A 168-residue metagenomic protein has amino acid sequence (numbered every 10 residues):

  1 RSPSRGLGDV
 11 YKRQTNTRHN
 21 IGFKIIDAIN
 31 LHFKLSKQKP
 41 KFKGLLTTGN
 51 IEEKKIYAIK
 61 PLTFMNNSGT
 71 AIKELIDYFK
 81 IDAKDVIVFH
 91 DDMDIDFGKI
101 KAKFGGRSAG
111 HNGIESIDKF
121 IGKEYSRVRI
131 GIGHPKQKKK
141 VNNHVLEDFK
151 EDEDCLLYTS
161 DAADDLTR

Functional and structural regions predicted by a protein language model:
R1, N16, E151: Charge-dense, low-complexity intrinsically disordered segments
R1-L7, Y11, Y158-R168: Single conserved hydrophobic/aromatic residue that forms the stacking wall/gate of nucleotide- or nucleobase-binding
R5, D9-F104, E115, K119 (+2 more regions): Nucleotide and nucleotide-moiety/phosphate-recognizing core
L31, E74, H144-D148, D164: Charged/polar, solvent-exposed surface patches and flexible loops
L62, D92-D96, G131-G133, F149 (+1 more regions): Anionic group-transfer/hydrolysis microenvironments
K99-A109, I114-S160: Phosphate-binding/catalytic loops
